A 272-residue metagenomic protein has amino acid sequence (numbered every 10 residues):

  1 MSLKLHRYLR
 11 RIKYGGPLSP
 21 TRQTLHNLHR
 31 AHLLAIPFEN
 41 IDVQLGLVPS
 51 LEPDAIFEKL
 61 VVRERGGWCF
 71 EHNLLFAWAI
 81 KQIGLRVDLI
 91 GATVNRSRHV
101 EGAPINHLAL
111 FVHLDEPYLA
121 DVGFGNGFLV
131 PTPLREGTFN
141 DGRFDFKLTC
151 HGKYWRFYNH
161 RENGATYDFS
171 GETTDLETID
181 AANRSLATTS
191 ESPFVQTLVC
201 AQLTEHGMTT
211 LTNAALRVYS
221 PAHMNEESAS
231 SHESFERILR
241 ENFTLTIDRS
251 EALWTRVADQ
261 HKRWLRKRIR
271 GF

Functional and structural regions predicted by a protein language model:
M1-E64: Secondary-structure boundary elements
L74, W78-T149: Hydrophobic/aromatic-rich core segments of domains that either
N106, Q196, T212: Residues that flank catalytic or metal-binding motifs in active/ligand-binding sites
L129-L134, A165-F169, S220-S228: A short, polar/proline- and glycine-enriched secondary-structure boundary/capping micro-motif
N159-E205: A mid-sequence, solvent-exposed acidic-amphipathic segment
A201-T204, T209-I247: A hydrophobic, small-residue-rich beta->alpha segment in the mid-to-C-terminal subdomain of diverse proteins
F235-F272: Generic C-terminus detector
